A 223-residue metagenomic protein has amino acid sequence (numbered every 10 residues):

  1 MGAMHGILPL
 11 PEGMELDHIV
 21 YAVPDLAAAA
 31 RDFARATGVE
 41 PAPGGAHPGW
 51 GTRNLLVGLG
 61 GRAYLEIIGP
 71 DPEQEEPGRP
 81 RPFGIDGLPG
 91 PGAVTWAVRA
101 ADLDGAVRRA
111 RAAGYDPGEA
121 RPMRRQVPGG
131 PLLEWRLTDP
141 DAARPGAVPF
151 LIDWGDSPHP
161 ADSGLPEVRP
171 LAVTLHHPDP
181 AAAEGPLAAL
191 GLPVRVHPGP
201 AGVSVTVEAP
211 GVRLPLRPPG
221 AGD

Functional and structural regions predicted by a protein language model:
M1-E12, D223: Basic/polar N-terminal segments that are highly enriched at the extreme N-terminus, encompassing both cleavable
I7-L26, A34-V39: Hydrophobic, proline/glycine-rich low-complexity stretches
L8-P11, F83-L88, P160-P166: Short, flexible, solvent-exposed loop/turn segments with mixed acidic/basic and small polar residues
E15-D25, R53-G60, R79-A110, V168-D179 (+2 more regions): Vicinal oxygen chelate
L26-E40, A106-A113, D179-L190: Amphipathic alpha-helical segments
A28-G84: Glycine/small-residue-rich interface belts in oligomeric ring/scaffold proteins and their assembly partners
G45, L56-G58, L65-E66, D104-A172 (+1 more regions): Vicinal oxygen chelate
W96, I152, L187: A residue-level signal for conserved active-site and pocket-lining positions in enzyme catalytic cores
